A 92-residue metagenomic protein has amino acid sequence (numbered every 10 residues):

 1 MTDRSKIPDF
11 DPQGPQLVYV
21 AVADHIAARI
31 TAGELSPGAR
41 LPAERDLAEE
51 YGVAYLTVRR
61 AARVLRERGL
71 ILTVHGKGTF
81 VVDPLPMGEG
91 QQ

Functional and structural regions predicted by a protein language model:
M1-L41, R45-V53, R63, L70-L72 (+1 more regions): Extreme N-terminal segment that seeds HTH/winged-HTH DNA-binding domains in transcriptional regulators
T57: Residues in the helix-turn-helix
R60: DNA-binding alpha-helical recognition surfaces that contact promoter or target DNA
K77-D83: Minor-groove-contacting beta-hairpin "wing" of winged helix-turn-helix DNA-binding domains
